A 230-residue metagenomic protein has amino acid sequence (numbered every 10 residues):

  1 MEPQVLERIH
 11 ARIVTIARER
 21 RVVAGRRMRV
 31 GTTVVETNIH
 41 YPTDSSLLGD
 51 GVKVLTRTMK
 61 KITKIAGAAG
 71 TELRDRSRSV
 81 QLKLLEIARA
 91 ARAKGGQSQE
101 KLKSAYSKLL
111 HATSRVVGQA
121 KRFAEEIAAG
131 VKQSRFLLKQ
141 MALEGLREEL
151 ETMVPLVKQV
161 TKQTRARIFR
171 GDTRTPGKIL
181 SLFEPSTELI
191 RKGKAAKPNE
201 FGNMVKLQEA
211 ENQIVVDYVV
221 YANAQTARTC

Functional and structural regions predicted by a protein language model:
M1-E184: Active-site- or DNA-interface-adjacent structural scaffold in DNA-acting proteins
P176-C230: Short, well-ordered secondary-structure "scaffold" segments embedded in the functional core of diverse domains
